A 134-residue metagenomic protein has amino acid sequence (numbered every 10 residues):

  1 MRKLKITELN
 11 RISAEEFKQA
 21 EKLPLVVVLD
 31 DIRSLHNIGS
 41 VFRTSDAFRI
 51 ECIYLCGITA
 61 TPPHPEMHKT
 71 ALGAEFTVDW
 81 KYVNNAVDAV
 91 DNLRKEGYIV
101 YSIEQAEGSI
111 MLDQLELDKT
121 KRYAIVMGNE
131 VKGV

Functional and structural regions predicted by a protein language model:
M1-V134: Post-transcriptional modification and biogenesis factors for structured RNAs of the translation apparatus
